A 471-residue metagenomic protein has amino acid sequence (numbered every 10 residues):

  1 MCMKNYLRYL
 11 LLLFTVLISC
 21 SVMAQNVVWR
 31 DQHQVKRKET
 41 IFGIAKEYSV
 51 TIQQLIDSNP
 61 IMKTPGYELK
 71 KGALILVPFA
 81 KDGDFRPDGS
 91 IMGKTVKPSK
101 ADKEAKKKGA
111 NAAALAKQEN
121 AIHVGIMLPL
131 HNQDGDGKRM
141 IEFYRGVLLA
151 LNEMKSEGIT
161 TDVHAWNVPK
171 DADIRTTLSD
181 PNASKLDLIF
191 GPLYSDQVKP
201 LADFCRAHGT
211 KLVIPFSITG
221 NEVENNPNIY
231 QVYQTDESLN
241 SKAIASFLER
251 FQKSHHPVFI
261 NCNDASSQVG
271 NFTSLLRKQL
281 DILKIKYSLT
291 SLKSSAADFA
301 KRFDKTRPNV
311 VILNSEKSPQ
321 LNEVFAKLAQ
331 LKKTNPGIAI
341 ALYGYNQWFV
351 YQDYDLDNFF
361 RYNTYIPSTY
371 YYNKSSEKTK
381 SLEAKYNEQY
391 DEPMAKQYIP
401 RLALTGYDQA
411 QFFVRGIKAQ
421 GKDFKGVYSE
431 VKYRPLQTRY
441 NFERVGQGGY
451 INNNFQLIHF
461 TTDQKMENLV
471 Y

Functional and structural regions predicted by a protein language model:
M1-L7: N-terminal secretory signal peptides that target proteins for export/translocation
N5, F14-L17: Repetitive helical segments and hydrophobic/amphipathic motifs
L7-L10, N26-Q34, K38-Q54, N59-Y471: Extracytosolic ligand-binding ectodomains
S19-S21: N-terminal signal peptide c-region/cleavage motif recognized by signal peptidases
